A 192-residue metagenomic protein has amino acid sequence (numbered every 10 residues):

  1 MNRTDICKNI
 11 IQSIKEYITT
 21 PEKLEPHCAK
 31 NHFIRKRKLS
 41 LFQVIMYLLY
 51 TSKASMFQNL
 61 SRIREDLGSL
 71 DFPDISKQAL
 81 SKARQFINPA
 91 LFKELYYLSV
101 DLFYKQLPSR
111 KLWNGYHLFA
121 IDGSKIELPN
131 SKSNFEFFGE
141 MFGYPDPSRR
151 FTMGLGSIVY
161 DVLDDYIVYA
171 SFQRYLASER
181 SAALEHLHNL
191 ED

Functional and structural regions predicted by a protein language model:
M1-D192: Conserved, well-structured functional cores that handle cations and Mg-NTP chemistry
